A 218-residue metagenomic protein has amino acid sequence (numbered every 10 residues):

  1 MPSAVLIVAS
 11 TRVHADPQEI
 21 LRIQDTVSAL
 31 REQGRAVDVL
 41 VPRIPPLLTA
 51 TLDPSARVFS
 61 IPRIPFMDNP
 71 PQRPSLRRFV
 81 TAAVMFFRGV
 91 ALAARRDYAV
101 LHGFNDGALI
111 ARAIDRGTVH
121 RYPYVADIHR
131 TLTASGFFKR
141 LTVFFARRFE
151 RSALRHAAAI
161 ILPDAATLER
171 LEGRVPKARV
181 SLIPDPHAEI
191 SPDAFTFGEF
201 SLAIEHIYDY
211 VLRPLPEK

Functional and structural regions predicted by a protein language model:
M1-A50, A159, G198, I204 (+1 more regions): N-terminal subdomain of nucleotide-sugar transferases
A9-H14, A29-R77, A166-E172, S181-L182: N-terminal strand-loop element at the rim of the active site of nucleotide-sugar-dependent glycosyltransferases
R12-A15, L109, Y122-R140, A159 (+1 more regions): A short, histidine- and acid-enriched strand-loop-helix "catalytic/donor-clamping" loop that lines the nucleotide-sugar
D16, P46-L47, R78-F86, V90 (+3 more regions): An aromatic- and histidine-rich active-site surface loop
D25-S28, F87-A94, L109, G117 (+1 more regions): Membrane-proximal helix-turn-helix segments that form the acceptor-binding/catalytic region of lipid-linked
L92-Y98, V211: Glycine-rich phosphate-binding loop signature in dinucleotide/nucleotide-binding domains
R151, R155-R179, H187-E189: A short, active-site helix/loop in glycosyltransferases that binds the activated sugar's phosphate group
I190-D209, R213: A charged, aromatic-enriched C-terminal amphipathic alpha-helix characteristic of glycosyltransferases across folds
